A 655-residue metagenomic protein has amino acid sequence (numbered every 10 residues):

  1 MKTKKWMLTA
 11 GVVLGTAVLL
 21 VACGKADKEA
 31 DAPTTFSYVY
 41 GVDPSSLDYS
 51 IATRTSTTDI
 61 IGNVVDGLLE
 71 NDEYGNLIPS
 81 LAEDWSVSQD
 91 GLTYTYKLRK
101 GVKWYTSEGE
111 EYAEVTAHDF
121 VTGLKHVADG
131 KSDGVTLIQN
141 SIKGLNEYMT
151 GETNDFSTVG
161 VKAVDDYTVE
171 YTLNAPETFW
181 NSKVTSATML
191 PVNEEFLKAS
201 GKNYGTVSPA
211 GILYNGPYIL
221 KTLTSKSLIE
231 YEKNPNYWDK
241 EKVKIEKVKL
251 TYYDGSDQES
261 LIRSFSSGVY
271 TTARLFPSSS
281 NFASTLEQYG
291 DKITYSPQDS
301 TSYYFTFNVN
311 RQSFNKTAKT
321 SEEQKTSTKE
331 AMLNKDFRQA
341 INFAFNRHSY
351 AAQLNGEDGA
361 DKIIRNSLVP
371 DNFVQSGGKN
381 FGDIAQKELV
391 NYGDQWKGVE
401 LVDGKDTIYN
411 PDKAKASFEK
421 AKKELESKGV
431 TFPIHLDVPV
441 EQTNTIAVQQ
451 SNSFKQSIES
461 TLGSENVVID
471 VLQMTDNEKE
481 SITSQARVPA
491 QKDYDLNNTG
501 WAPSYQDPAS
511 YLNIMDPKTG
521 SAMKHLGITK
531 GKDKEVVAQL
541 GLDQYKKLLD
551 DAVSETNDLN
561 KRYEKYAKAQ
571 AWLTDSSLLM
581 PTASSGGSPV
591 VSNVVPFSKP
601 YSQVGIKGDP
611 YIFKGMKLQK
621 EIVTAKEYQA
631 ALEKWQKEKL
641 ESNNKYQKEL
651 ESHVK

Functional and structural regions predicted by a protein language model:
L19-A22: C-terminal motif of bacterial Sec signal peptides marking the signal peptidase cleavage site
V39-Q89, L213: N-terminal lobe/hinge region of extracytoplasmic solute-binding protein
E83-I138, S264, S327-L333, R338-A340: Aromatic- and charge-enriched surface segment that lines or borders ligand/interaction sites
D119, H126-F196: Surface-exposed binding/hinge segments that line and control ligand-binding clefts or catalytic entry sites
Y167, L173-K249, E259-S260, E621-K655: Gly/Pro-rich hinge or "lid" segments in bacterial periplasmic/extracellular proteins
K221-P235, T251-T320, H348, A352-E357: Extracellular/periplasmic solute-recognition and catalytic clefts
S225, S264, G359, W396-S504 (+3 more regions): Ligand/substrate-recognition segments at binding pockets and active sites
A340-K387, I446-Q456, A486-K655: Detector for C-terminal structural segments
